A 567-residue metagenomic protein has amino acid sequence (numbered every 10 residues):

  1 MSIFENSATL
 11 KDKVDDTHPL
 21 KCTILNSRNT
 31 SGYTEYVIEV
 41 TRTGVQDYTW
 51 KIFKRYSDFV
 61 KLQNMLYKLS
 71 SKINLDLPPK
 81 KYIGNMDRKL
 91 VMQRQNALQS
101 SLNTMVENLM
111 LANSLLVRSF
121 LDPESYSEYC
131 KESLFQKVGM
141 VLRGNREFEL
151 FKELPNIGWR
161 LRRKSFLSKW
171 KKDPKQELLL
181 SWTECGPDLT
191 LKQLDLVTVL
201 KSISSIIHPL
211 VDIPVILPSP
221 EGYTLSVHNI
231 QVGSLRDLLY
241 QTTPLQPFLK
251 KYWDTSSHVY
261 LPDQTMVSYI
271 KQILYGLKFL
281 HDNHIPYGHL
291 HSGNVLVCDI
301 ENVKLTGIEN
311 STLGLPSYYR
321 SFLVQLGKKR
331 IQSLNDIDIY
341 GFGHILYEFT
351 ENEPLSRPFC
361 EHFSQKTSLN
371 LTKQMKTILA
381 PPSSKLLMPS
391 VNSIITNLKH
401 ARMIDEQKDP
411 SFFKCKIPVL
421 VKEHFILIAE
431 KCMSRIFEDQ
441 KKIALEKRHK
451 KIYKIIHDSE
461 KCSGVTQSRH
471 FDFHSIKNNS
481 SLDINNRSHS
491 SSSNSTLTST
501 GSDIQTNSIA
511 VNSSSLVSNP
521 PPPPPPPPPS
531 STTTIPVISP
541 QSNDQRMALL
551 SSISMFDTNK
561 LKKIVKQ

Functional and structural regions predicted by a protein language model:
S2-L189, S481: Phox homology (PX) phosphoinositide-binding domain
V211-T224: Short beta-strand micro-motifs within the conserved protein kinase catalytic domain, predominantly in the N-lobe
E221-S234, L238: Conserved short submotifs of the Hanks-type protein kinase catalytic core that shape the nucleotide-binding pocket
Y269-I270: Activation segment signature within eukaryotic-like protein kinase domains
L277-C298: Catalytic-loop of the protein kinase fold
G293-L334: Activation segment/activation loop of eukaryotic-type protein kinase catalytic domains
P381-P418: Terminal C-lobe "cap" of eukaryotic-type protein kinase domains
K408-S513: Regulatory extensions appended to serine/threonine kinase catalytic cores
